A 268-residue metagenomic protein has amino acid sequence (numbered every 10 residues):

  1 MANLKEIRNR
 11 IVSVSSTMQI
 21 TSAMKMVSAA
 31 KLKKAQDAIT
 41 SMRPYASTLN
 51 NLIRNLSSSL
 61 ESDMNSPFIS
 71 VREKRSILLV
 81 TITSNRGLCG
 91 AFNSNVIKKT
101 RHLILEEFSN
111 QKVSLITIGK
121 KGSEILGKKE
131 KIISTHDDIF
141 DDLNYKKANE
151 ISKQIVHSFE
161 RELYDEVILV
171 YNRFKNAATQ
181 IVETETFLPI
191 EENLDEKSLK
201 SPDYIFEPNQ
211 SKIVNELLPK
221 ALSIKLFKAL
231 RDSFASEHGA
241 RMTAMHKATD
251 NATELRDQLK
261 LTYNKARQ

Functional and structural regions predicted by a protein language model:
M1-Q268: C-terminal beta-strand-loop-alpha-helix "lid" module of Rossmann-like NAD(P)-dependent dehydrogenases
